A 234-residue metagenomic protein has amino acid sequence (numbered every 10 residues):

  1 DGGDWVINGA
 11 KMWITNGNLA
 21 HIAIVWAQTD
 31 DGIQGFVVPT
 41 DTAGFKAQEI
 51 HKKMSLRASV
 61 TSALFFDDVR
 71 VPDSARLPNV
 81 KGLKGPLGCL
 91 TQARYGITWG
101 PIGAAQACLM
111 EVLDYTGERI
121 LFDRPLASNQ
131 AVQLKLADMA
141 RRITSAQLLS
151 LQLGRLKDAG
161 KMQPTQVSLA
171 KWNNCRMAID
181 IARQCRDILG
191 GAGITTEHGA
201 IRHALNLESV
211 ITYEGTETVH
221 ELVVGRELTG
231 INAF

Functional and structural regions predicted by a protein language model:
G3-D4, N8-Q48: A short core secondary-structure module
D4-W5, A63-F65, C89-F234: Alpha-helical interface subdomain recognition
M12, L19-A20, D30, T42-A43 (+6 more regions): Short, glycine-/Ser/Thr-/acidic-enriched flexible segments
I14-G17, K52-A58, L90-G100: Short alpha-helix boundary/capping segments
L19-A20, D30-D31, S59-T61, L205-N206: Short, solvent-exposed loop/turn segments at the edges of secondary structure
V38-A43, D73-A75, Q106: Basic, amphipathic alpha-helical recognition segments used for DNA target recognition
D41-R70: Flexible, small-/acidic-enriched active-site or ligand-binding loops
S62-G88: A short, charged helix-loop
